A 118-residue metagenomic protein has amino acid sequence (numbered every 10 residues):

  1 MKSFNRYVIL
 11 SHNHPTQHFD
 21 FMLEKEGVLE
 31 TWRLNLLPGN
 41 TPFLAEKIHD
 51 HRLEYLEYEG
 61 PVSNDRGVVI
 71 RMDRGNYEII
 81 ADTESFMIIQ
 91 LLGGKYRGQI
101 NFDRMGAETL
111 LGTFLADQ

Functional and structural regions predicted by a protein language model:
M1-Q118: A charge-rich, low-complexity, intrinsically flexible signal that marks solvent-exposed coils, linkers, repeats
